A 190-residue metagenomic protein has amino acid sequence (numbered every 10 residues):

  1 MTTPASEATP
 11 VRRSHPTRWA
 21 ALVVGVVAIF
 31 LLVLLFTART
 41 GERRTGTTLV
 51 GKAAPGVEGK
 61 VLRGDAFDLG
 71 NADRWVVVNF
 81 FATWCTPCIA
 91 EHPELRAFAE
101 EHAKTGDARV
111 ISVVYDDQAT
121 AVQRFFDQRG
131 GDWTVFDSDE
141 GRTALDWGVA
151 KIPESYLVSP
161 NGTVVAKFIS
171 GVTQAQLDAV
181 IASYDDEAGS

Functional and structural regions predicted by a protein language model:
M1-G56, S190: N-terminal targeting signals for export/organelle localization
G56-V76: A short beta-strand-turn-helix
G59-K60, T134-S138: Short acidic-hydrophobic, aromatic-tinged amphipathic segments that line or gate anion-handling sites
R74-V76, F81-W84, K151: Short pre-active-site segment immediately N-terminal to redox-active cysteine/selenocysteine motifs in thiol-based
T83-A90, E154: C-type cytochrome heme c attachment motif
I89-R129, D139-L145: Structural microenvironment flanking redox-active thiols in thiol-disulfide oxidoreductases
R124-G131, S138-S190: Thiol/disulfide oxidoreductase modules built on the thioredoxin-like
